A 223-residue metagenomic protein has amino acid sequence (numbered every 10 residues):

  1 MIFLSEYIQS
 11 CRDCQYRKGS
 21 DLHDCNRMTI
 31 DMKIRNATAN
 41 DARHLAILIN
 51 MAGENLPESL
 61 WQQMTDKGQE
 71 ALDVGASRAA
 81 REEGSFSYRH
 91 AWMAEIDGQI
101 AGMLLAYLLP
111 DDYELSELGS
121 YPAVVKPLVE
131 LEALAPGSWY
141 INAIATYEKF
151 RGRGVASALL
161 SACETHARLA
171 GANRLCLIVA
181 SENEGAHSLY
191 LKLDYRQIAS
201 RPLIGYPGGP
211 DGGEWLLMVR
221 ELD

Functional and structural regions predicted by a protein language model:
K33-L48, N55-L60: A short beta-loop-alpha structural element at the N-terminal edge of CoA-dependent acyl/N-acetyltransferase catalytic
E54-A79, H90, E114, V125: Conserved GNAT-fold acetyl-CoA-binding loop/helix
A80-M93, P110-E114, Y140: A short helix-loop-beta-strand connector motif used in the catalytic cores of GNAT acetyltransferases and, in some
M93, Q99-Y107, Y140, A145: Conserved beta-strand in the GNAT
L108-A143, G205-Y206: Conserved acyl-donor/pantetheine-binding loop and adjacent beta-alpha core of acyl/acetyltransferases and related
A123-K126, N173-C176, A180-H187, K192-L193 (+1 more regions): C-terminal "cap" of GNAT-fold acetyltransferases
W139, A167-I178: Conserved GNAT acetyl-CoA-binding A-motif
G152-T165, S188, K192: Conserved acetyl-CoA-binding loop-helix of GNAT-fold acetyltransferases
